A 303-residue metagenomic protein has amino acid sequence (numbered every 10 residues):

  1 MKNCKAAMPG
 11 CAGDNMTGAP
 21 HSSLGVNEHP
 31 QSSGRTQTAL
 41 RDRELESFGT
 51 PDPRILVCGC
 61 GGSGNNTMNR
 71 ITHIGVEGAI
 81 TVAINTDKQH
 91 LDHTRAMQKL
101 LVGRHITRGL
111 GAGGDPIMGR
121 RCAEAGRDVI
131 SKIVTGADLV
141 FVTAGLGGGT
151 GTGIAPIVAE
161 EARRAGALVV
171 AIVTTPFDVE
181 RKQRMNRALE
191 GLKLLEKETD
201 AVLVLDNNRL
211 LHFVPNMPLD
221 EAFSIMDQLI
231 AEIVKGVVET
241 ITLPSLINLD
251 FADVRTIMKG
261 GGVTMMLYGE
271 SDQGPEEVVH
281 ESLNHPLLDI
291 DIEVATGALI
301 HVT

Functional and structural regions predicted by a protein language model:
K2-T303: Tubulin/FtsZ superfamily GTPase core signature
